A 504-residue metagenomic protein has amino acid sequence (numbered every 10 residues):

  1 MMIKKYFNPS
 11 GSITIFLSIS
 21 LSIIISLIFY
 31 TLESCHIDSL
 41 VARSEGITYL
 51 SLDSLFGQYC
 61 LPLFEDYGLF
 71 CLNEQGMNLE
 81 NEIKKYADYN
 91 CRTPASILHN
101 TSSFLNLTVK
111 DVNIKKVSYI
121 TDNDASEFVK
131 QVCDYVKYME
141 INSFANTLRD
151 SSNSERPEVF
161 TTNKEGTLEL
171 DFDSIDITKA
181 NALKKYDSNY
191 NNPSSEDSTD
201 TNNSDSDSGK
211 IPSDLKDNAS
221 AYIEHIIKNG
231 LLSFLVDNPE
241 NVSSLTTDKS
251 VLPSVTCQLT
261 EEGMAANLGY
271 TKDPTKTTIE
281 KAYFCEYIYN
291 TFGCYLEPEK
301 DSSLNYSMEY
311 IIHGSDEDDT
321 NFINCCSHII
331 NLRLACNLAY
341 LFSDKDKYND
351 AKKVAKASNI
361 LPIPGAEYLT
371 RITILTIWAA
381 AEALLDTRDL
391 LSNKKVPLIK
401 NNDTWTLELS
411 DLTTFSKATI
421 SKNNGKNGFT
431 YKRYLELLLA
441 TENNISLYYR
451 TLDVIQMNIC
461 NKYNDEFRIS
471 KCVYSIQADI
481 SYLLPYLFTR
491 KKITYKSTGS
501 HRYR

Functional and structural regions predicted by a protein language model:
M1-M2, E127: Coil-to-alpha-helix initiation sites in intrinsically disordered, low-complexity, charged segments
M2-N81: Alpha-helical assembly-interface signal, strongest on the long, hydrophobic N-terminal helix that forms
L61, G68-R504: Long, compositionally biased low-complexity segments
